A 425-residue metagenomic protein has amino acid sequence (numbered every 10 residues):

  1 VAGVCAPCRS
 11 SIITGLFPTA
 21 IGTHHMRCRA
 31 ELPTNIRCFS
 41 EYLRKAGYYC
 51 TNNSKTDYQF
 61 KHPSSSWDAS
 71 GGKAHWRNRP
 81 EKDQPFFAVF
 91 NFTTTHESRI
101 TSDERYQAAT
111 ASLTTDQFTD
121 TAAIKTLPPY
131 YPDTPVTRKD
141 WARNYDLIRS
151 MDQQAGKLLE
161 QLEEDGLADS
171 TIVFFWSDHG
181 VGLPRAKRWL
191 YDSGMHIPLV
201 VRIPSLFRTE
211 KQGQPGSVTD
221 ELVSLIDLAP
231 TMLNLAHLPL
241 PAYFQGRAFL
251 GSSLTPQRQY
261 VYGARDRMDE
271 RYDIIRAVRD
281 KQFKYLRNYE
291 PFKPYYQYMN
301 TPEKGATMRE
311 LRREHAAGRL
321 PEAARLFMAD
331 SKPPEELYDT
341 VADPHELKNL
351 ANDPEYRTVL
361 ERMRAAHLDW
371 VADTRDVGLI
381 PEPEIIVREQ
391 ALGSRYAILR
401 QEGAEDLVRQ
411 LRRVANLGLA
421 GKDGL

Functional and structural regions predicted by a protein language model:
V1-A329, P344-A365, R400, A404: Formylglycine-dependent sulfatase
H196, G318-E335, T340-A342, L350-L425: Long, internal low-complexity/basic segments
